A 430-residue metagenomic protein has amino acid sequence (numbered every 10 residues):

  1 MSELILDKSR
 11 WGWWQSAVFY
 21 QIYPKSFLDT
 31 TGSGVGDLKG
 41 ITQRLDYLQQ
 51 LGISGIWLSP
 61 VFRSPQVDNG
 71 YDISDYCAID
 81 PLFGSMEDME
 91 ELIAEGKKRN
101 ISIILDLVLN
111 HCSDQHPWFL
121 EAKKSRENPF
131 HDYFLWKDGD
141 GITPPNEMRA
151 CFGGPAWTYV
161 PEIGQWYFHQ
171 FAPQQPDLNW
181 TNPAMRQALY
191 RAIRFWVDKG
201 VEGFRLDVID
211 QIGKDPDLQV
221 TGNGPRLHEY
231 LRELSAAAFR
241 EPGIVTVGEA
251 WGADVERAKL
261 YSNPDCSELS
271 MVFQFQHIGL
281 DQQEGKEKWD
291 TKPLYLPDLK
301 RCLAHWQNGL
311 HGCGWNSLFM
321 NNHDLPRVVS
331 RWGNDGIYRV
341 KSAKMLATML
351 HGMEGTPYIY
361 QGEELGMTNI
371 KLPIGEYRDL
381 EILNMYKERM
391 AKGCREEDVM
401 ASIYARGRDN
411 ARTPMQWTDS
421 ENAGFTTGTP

Functional and structural regions predicted by a protein language model:
M1-P430: Active-site and adjacent substrate-binding regions of carbohydrate-active enzymes
